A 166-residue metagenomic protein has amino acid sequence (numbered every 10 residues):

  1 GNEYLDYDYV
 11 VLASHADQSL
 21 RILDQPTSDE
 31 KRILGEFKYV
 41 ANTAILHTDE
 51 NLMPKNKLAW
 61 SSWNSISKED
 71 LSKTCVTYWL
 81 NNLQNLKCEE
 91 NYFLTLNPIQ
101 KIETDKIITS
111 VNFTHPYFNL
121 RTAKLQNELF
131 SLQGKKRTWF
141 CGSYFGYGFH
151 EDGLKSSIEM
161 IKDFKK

Functional and structural regions predicted by a protein language model:
G1-P116: Mid-domain catalytic core of redox enzymes that form a hydrophobic substrate pocket/lid adjacent to a catalytic redox
S72-K166: Conserved flavin/dinucleotide-binding core of flavoenzymes
